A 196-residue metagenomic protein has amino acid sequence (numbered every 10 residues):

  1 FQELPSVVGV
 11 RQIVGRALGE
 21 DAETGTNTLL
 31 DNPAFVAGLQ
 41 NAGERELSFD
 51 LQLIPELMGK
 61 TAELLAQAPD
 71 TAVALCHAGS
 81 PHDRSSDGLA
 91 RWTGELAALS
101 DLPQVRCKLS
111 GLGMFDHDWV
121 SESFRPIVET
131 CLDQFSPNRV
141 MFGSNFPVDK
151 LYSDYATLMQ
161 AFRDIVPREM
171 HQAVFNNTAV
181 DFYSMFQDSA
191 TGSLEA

Functional and structural regions predicted by a protein language model:
F1, V7, Q12-D31, P147: Glycine-rich phosphate-binding "P-loop"
Q2, L39-G43, L65, R163 (+1 more regions): Surface-exposed amphipathic alpha-helices with a cationic face
V8, T26-M141, G192-A196: Catalytic pocket-lining loop regions of alpha/beta-barrel enzymes, especially the amidohydrolase/enolase/GH5 lineages
Q12, H77, D164: Active-site donor-binding loop signature of nucleotide-sugar glycosyltransferases
T130, Q134-M141, K150-A196: Mid-to-C-terminal alpha-helical segments outside catalytic/metal-binding sites
S144: Glycine-rich beta-strand-to-loop/alpha-helix junction loops that act as flexible
